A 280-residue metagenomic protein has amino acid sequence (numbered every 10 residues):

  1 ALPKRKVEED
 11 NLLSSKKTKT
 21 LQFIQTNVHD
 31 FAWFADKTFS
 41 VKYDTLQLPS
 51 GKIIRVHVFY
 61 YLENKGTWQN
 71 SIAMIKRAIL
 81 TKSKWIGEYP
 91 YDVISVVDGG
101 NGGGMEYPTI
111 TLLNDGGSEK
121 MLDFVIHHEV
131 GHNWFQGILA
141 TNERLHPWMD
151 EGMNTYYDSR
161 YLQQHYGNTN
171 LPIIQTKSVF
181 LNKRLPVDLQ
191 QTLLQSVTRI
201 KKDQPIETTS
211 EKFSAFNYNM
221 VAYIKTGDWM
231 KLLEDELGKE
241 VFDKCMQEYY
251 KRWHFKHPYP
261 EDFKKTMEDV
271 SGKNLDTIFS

Functional and structural regions predicted by a protein language model:
A1-H127, Y156, N168, K201: Hydrophobic helix-coil surface modules that form long, contiguous segments used for peptide/substrate interaction
A1-L2, E88-I94, N142-E143, H165-I174 (+2 more regions): Acidic/polar loop patches that form or flank catalytic/metal-binding clefts of enzymes that bind anionic ligands
Y60-N70, G116, E143-R144, F216-N219 (+2 more regions): Second-shell loop/turn segments in exported
Q69, T111-L185, M246: Zinc-dependent metallopeptidase catalytic helix centered on the HExxH motif and its immediate flanking segment
S83-I86, V130, W134, I138 (+6 more regions): Sec/Tat-exported extracytoplasmic proteins
M105, S118-H127, L145-M149, M153 (+5 more regions): Secondary-structure capping and boundary motifs in well-ordered enzyme cores
E151, T155-D228, L232, E236: Acidic/His/Gly-enriched intrinsically disordered linker/tail segments that often contain short helix/coil "MoRF-like"
N217-S280: Amphipathic alpha-helical substructures
